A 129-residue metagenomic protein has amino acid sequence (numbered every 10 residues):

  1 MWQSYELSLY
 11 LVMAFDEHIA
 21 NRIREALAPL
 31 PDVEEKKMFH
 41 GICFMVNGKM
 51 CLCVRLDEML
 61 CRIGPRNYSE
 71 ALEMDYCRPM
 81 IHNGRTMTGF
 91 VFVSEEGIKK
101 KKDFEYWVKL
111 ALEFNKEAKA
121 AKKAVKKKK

Functional and structural regions predicted by a protein language model:
W2-K129: Charge-dense, helix-prone N-terminal extensions
